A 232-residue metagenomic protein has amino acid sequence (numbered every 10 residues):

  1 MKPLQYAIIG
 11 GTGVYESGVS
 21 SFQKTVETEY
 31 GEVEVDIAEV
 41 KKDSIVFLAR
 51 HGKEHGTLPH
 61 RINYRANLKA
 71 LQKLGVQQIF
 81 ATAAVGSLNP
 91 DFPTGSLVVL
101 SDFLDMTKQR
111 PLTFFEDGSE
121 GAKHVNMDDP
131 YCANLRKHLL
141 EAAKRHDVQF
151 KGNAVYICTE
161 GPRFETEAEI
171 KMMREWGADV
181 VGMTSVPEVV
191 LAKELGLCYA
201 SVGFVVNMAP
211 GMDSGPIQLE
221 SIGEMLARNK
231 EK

Functional and structural regions predicted by a protein language model:
M1-M127: Metabolite-binding pocket within alpha/beta catalytic cores that recognizes anionic/polar moieties
H55-H60, I157-E160, A178: Short, flexible loop segments at the rims of nucleotide/cofactor-binding pockets, characterized by
S96-S101, C198-S201, I217-E220: Short, hinge-like loop/turn segments at secondary-structure boundaries
D102-D105, F204-P210: Short, acidic/turn-prone active-site loops that include or flank metal/cofactor- and phosphate-binding residues
E120-Y131, I170, M225-K232: Polyanion-binding loop/helix "lid" in catalytic or ligand-binding cores
P130-E175: Active-site rim beta-loop-alpha module in soluble metabolic enzymes
E167-M208: A C-terminal functional module that forms or caps the active site or interfaces directly with catalytic machinery
P210-K232: His/Asp/Glu-rich mid-to-C-terminal helical/loop segments that flank catalytic regions of hydrolases
